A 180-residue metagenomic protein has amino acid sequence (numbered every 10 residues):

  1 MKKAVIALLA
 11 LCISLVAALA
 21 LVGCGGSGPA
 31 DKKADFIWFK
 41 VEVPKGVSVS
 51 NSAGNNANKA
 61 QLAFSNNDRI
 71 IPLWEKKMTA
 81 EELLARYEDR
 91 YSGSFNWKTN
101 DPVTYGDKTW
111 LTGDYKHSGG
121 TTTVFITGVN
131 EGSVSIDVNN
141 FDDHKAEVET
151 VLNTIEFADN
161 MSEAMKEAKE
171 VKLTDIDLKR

Functional and structural regions predicted by a protein language model:
M1-L9: Positively charged n-region of N-terminal signal peptides that target proteins for export
L19-G23: C-terminal motif of bacterial Sec signal peptides marking the signal peptidase cleavage site
S27-A57, E167-R180: N-terminal "mature-domain start" segment
G28-K33, N56-Q61, T104-D114: Short, hydrophobic/aromatic-rich segments at coil-to-beta transitions
F36-A85, D114-S118: Secretory pathway targeting signatures of secreted, lumenal, and periplasmic proteins
K45-V47, I136-R180: Surface-exposed amphipathic alpha-helical segments
N51, Y87, Y91, F95 (+1 more regions): Sec/Tat-exported extracytoplasmic proteins
R90-S133, D177-K179: Signature of long, low-cysteine stretches enriched in small and polar/charged residues
